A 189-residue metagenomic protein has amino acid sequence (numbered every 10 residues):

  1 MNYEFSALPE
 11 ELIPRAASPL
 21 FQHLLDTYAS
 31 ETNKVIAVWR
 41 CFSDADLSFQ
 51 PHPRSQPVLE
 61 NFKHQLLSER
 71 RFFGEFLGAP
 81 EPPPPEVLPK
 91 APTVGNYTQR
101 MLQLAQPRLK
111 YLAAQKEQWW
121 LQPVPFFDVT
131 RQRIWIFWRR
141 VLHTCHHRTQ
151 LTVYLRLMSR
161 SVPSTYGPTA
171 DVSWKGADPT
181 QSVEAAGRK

Functional and structural regions predicted by a protein language model:
N2-E11, L25-I36, D46-V87, P125-K189: Short, contiguous alpha-helical
L12-Q22: Short, low-complexity N-terminal intrinsically disordered segments enriched in polar/charged residues
L20, R54, V94-Y97, R133: Residue-level recognition of alpha-helical structural elements
L24-T27, E31-V38, Y97-Y111, Q150: Alpha-helical packing segments of well-folded alpha/beta enzyme cores
R71-Q115: Helix-adjacent hinge/juxtasegments
L112-F127: Acidic catalytic patch
